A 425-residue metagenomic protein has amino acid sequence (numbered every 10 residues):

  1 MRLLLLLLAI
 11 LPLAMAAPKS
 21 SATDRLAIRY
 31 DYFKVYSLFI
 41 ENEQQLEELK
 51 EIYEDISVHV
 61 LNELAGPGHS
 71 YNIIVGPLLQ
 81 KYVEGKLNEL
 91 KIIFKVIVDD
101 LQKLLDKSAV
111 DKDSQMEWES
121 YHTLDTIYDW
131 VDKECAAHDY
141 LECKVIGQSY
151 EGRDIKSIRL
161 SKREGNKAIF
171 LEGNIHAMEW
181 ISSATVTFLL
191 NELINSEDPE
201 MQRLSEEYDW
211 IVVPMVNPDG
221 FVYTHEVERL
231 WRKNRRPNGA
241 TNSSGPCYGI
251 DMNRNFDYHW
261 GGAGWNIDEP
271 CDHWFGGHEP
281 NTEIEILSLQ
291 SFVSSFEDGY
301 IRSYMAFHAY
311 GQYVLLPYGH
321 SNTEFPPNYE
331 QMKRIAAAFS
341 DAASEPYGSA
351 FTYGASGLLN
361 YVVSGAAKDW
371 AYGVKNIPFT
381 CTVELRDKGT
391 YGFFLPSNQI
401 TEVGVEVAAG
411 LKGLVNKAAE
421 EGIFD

Functional and structural regions predicted by a protein language model:
R2-L7, P12-D425: M14 metallocarboxypeptidase catalytic domain recognition
